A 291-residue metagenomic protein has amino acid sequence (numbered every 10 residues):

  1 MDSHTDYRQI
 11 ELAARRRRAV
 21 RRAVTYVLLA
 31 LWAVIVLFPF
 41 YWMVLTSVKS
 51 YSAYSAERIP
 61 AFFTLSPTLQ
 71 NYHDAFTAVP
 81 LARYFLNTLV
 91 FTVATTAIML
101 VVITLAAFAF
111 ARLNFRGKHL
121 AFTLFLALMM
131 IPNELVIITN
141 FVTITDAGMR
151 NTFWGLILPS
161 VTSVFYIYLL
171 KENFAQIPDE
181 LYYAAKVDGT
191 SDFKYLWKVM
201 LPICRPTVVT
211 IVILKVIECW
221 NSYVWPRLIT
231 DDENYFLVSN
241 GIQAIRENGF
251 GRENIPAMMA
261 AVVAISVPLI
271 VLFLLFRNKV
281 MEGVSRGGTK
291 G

Functional and structural regions predicted by a protein language model:
D2-Y7, A13-R17, R21-G291: A structural signal for multi-pass alpha-helical bundles of membrane permease subunits that mediate small-molecule
